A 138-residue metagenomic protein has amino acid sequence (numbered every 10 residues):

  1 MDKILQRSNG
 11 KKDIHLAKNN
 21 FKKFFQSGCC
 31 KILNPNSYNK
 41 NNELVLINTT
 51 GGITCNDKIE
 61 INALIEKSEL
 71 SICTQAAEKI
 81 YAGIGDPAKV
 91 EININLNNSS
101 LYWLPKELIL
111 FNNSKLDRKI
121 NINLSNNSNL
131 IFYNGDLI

Functional and structural regions predicted by a protein language model:
D2-I138: Conserved beta-strand/loop scaffold segments within soluble protein domains that form the structured core and edges
